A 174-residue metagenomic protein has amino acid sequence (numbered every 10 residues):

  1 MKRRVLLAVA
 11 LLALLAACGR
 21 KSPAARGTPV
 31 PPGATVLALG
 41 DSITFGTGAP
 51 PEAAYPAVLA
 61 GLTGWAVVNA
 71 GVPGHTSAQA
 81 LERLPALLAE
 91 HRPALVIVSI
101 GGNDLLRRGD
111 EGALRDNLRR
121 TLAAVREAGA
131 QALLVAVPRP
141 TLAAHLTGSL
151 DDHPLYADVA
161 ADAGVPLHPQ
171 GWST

Functional and structural regions predicted by a protein language model:
K2-A10: N-terminal export leaders
L14-A17: C-terminal motif of bacterial Sec signal peptides marking the signal peptidase cleavage site
G19-R92: Serine-esterase "nucleophile elbow" of acetyl-processing enzymes
L62, L81-T174: Alpha-helical cap/lid subdomain in secreted, periplasmic, or secretory-pathway luminal O-acyl-processing enzymes
